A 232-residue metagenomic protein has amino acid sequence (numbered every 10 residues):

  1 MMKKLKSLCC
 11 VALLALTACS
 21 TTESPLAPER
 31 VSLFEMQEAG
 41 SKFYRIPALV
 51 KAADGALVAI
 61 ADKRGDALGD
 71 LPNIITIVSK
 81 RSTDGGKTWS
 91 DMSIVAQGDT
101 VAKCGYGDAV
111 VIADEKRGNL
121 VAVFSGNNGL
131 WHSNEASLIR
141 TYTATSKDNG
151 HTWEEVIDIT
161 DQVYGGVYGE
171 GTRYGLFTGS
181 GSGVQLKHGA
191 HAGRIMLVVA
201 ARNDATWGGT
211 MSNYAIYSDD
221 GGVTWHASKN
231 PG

Functional and structural regions predicted by a protein language model:
M1-C9: Bacterial N-terminal signal peptides that target proteins for export
V11-L14: Short, linear, compositionally biased motifs with a strong N-terminal bias
L16-A18: C-terminal motif of bacterial Sec signal peptides marking the signal peptidase cleavage site
S20-T22: Bacterial signal peptide processing site
P25-G232: Asp-box/BNR beta-propeller blade signature and adjacent active/binding-site loops in extracellular glycan-interacting
